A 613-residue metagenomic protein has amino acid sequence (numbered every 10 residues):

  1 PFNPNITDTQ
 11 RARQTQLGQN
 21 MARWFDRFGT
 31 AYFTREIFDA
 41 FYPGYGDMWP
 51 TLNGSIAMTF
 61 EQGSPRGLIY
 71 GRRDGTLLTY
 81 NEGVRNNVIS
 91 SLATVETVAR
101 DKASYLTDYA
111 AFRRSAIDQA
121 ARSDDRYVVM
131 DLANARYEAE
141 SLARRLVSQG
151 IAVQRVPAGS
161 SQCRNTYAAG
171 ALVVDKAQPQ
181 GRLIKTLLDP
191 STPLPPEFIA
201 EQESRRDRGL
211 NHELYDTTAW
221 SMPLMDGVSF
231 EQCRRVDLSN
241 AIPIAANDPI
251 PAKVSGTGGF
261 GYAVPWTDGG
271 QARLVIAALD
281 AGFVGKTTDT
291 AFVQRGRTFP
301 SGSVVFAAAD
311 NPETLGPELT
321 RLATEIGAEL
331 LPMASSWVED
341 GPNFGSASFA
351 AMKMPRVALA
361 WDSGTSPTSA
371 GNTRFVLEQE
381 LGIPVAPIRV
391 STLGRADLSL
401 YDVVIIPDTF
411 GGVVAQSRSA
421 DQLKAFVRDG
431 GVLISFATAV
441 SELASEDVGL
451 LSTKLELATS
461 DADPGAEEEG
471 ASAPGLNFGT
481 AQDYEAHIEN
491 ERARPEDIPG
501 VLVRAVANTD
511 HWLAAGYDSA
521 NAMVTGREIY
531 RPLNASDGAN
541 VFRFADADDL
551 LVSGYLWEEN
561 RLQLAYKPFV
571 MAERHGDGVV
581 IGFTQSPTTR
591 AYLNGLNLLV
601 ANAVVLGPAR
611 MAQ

Functional and structural regions predicted by a protein language model:
F2-Y32, E36-Y42, G46-Q613: Intrinsic-disorder/low-complexity accessory segments
